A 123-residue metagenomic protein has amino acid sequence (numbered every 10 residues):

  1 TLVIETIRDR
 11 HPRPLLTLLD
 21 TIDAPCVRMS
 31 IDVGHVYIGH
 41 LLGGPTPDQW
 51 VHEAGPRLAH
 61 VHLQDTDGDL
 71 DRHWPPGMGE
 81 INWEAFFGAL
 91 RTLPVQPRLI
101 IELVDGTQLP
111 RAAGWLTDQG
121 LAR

Functional and structural regions predicted by a protein language model:
T1-T17: Hydrophobic, aromatic-enriched interface-forming segments
P12-R123: Histidine-acidic metal/acid-base catalytic patches
